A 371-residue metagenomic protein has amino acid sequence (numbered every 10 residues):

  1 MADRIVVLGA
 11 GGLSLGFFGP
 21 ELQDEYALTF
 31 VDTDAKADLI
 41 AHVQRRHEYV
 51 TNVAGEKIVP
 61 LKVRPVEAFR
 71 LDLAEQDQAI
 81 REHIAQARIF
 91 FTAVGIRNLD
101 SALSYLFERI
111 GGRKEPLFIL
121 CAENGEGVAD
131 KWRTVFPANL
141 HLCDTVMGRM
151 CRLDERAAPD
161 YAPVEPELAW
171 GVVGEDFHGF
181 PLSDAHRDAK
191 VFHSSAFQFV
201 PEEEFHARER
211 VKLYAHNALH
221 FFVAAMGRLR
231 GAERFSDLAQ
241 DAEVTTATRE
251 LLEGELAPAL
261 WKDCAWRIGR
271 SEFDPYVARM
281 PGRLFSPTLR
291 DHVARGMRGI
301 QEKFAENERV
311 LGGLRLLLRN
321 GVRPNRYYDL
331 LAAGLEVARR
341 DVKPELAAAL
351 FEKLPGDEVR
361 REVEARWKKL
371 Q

Functional and structural regions predicted by a protein language model:
A2-Q371: Substrate/ligand-engaging "lid" and interaction regions
